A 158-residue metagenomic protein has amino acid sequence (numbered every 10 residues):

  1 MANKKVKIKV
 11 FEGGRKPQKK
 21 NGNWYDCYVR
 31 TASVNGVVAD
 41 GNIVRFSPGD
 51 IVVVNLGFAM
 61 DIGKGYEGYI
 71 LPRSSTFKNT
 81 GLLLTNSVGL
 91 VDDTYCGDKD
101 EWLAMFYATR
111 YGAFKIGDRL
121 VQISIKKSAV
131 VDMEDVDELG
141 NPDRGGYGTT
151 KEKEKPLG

Functional and structural regions predicted by a protein language model:
M1-G158: DUTPase catalytic domain/fold
